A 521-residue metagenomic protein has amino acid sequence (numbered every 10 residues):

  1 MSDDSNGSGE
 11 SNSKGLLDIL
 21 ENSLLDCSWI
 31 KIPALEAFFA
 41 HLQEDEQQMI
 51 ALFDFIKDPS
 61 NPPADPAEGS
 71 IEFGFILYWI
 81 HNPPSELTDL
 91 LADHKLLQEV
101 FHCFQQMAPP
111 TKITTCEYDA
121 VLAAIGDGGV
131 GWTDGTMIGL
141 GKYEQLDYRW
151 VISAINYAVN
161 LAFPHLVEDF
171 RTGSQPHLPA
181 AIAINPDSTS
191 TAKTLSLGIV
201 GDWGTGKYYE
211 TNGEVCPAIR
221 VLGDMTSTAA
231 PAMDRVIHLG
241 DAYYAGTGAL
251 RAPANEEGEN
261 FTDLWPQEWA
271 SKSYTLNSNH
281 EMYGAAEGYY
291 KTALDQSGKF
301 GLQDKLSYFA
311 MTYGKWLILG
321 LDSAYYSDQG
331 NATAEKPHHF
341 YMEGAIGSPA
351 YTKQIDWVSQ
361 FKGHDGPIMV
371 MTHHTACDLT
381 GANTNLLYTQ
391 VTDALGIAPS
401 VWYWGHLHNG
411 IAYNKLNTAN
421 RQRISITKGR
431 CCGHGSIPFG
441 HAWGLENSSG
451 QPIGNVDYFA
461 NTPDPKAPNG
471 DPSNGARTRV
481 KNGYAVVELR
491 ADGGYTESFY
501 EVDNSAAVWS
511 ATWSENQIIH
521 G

Functional and structural regions predicted by a protein language model:
M1-R235, T262-T275, K305-Y308, Q422 (+2 more regions): Acidic, histidine-bearing metal-coordination/catalytic regions of metal-dependent phosphoesterases
M137-W150, A154-A183, T247-H364, L386-V401 (+2 more regions): Extended active-site neighborhood of metal-dependent phosphoesterases/phosphodiesterases
L195-L197, R235, W316-I318, P367-M369 (+1 more regions): Structural motif
I199-K207, K315, D322-Y325, A376 (+2 more regions): Short, flexible loop/turn elements at secondary-structure junctions
D202, G240-D241, S278-N279, L321 (+2 more regions): Active-site glycine-centered loops adjacent to acidic/histidine catalytic or metal-binding residues that shape
T205-E214, Y283, S327-G330, L379 (+2 more regions): Short, solvent-exposed loop/turn elements at domain surfaces
S227-G248, S400: Active-site metal-binding motif and surrounding structural segment of the metallo-beta-lactamase
F361-L379: Short acidic, glycine-rich surface-loop motifs adjacent to enzyme active sites
